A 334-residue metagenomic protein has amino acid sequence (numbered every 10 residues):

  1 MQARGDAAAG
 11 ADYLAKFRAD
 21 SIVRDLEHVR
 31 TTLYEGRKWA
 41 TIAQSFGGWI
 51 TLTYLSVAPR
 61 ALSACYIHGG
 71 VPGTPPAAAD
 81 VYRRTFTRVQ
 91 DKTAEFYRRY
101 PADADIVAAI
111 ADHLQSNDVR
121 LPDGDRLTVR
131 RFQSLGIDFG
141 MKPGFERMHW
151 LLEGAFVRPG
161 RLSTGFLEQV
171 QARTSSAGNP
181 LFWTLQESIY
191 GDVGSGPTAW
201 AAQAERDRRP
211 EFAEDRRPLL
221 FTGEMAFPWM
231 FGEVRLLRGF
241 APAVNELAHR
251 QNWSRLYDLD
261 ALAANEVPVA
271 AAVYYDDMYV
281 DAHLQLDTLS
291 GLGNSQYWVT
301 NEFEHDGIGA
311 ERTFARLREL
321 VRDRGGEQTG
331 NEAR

Functional and structural regions predicted by a protein language model:
M1-D123, L236-A241, S254-L262, V267 (+3 more regions): Gly/Pro-rich cap/lid or specificity-loop segments adjacent to the active site
A11, G140-P143, D277: Short coil/turn residues that cap or connect secondary-structure elements
D118-R250: Alpha/beta-hydrolase fold active-site neighborhood
E146-W150, Y274, L289: A broadly tuned "polar low-complexity/structure-edge" signature
L151-E153, D281-S290: Short alpha-helix in the alpha/beta-hydrolase fold that links the catalytic acid
I189, V273-Y274: Intrinsically disordered, low-complexity N-terminal regions enriched in serine/proline/glycine with scattered basic
G291-Q296: Extended, compositionally biased alpha-helical segments that mediate assembly or anchoring
